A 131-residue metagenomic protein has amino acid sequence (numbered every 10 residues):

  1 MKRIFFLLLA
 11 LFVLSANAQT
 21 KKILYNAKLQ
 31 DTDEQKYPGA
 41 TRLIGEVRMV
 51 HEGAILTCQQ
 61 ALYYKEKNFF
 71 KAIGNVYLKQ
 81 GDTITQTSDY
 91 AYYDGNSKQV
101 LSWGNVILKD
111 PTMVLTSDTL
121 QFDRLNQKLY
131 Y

Functional and structural regions predicted by a protein language model:
I4-L14: Sec-dependent N-terminal signal peptides
A18-Y131: N-terminal amphipathic/hydrophobic interface segments
